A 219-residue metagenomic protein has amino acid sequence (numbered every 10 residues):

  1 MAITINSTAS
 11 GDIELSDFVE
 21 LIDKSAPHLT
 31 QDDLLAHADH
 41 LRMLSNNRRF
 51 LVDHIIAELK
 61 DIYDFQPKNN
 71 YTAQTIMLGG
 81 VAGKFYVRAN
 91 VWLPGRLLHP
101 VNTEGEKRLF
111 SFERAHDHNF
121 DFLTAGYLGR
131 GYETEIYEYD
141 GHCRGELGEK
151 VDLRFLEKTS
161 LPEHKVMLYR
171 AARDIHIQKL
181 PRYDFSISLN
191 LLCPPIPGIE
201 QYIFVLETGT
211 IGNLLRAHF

Functional and structural regions predicted by a protein language model:
T4-S7, G11, L15-H99: A short, N-terminal "cap"/entry segment at the start of jelly-roll beta-barrel domains of the cupin/DSBH fold
L59-D61, N90-F120, R170-A172: Conserved short histidine dyad/triad with adjacent acidic residue
T75-L78, L109-L123, F155-E157, I175-Q178: Catalytic micro-motifs at enzyme active sites that drive phosphoryl/nucleotidyl and oxygen chemistry
H118, T124, D140-A171: Short acidic-glycine-tyrosine-enriched beta hairpin
T124-A125, T134-I136, R182-I199: A short hydrophobic beta-strand segment most commonly corresponding to one strand of the jelly-roll/cupin
E135-E149, Q178-P181, I199-I203: A short secondary-structure junction signal
P162-E163, A171-N190: Ligand-binding loop in jelly-roll beta-barrel domains
L189, P195-F219: Charged, amphipathic alpha-helical linkers/stalks
